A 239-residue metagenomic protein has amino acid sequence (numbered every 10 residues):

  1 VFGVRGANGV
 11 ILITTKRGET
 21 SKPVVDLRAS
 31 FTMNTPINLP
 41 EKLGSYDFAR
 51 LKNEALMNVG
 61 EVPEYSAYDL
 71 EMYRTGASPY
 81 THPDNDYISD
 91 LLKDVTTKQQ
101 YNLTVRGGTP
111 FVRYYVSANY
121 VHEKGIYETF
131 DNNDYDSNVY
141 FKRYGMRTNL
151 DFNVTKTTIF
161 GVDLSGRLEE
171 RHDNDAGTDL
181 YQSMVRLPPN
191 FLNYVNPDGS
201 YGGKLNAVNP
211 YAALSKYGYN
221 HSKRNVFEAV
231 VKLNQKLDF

Functional and structural regions predicted by a protein language model:
F2-N234, D238: Membrane-proximal, glycine/serine-rich, low-complexity loop/turn segments characteristic of large bacterial
